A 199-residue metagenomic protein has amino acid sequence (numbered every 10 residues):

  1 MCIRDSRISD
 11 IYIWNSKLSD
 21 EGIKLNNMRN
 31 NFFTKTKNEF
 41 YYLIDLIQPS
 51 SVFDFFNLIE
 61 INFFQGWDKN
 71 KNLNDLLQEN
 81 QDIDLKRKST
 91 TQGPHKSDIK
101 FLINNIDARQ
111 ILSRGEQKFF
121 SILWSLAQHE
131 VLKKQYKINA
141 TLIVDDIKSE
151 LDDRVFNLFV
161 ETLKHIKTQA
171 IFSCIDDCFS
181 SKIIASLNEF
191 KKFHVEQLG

Functional and structural regions predicted by a protein language model:
M1-S6: Conserved small/polar residues in nucleotide/adenosyl-binding loops
S9-D20, K24-T141, E150, R154 (+3 more regions): Conserved NTPase motor "head" modules and their coupling/switch loops across ABC/AAA+ ATPases, GTPases, and GHKL ATPases
E60, E189-H194: Conserved beta-strand scaffold positions in the cores of enzyme catalytic domains, especially in NTP/NDP-utilizing
D145-I147: Walker B catalytic acidic pair
S173-I175: H-loop/switch region of ABC-family ATPase nucleotide-binding domains
